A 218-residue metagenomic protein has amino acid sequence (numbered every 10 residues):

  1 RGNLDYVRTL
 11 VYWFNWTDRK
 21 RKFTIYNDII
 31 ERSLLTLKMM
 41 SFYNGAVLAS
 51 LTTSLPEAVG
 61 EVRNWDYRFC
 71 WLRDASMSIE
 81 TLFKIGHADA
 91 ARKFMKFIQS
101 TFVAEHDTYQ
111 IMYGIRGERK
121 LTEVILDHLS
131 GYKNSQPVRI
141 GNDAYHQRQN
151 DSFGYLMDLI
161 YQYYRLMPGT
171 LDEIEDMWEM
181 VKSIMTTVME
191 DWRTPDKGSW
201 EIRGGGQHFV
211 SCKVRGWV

Functional and structural regions predicted by a protein language model:
R1-V218: Acidic, mature catalytic/reactive cores of soluble proteins
